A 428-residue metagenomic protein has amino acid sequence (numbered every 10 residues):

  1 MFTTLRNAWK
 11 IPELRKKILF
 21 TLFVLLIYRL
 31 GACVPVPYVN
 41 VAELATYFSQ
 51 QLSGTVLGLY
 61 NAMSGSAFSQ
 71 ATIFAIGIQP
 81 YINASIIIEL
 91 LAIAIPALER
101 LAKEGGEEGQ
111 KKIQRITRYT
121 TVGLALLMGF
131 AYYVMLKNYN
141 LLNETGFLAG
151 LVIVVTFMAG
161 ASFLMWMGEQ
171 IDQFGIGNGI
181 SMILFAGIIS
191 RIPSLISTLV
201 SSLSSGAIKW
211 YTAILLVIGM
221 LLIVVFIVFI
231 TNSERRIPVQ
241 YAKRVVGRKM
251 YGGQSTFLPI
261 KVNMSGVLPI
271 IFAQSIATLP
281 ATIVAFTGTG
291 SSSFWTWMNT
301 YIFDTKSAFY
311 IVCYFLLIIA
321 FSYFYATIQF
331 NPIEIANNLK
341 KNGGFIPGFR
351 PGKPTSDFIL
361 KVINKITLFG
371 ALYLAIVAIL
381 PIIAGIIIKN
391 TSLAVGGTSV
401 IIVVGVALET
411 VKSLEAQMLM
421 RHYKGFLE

Functional and structural regions predicted by a protein language model:
M1-E428: N-terminal cationic and glycine-rich segments that engage phosphates or anionic surfaces
